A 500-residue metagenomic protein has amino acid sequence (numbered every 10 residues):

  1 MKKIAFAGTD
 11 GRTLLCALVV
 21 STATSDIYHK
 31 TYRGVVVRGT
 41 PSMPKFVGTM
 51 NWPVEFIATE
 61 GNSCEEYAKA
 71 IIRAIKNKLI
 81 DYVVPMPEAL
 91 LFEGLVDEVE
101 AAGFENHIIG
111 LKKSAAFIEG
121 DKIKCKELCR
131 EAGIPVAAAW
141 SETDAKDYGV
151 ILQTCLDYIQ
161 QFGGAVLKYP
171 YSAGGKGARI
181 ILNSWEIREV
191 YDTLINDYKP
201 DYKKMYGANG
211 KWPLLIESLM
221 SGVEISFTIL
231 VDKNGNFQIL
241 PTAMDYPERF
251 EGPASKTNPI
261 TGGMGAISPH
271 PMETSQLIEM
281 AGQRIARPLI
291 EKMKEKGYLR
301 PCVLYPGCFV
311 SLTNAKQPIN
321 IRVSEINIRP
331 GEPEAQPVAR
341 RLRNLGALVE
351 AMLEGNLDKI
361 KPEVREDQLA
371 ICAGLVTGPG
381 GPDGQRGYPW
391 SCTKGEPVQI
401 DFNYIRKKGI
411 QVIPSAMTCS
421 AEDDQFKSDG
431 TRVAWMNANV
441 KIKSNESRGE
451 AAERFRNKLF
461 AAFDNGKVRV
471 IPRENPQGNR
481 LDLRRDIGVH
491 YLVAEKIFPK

Functional and structural regions predicted by a protein language model:
M1-L111: ATP-binding N-terminal substructure of ATP-dependent carboxylate-amine bond-forming enzymes
M1-R38, Y298, L312, E363-D367 (+5 more regions): Preference for protein termini
F6, I118-P213, K233-N234, P271-I290: Active-site nucleotide/adenylate-binding loops and adjacent lid/helix of ATP-dependent enzymes
A132, D157-Q161, P170-A173, P200-K211 (+6 more regions): Solvent-exposed alpha-helices and their adjacent loops that cap or buttress functional pockets in soluble metabolic
R188-Y191, P271-E279, G331-E354, C392-I413: Gly/Ser/Thr-rich active-site loops/lids in small-molecule metabolic enzymes that frequently grip phosphoryl groups
L194-K199, G210-P213, L219-P271, G282-A335: Phosphate-binding core of ATP-grasp and ATP-grasp-like enzymes
E350-K500: Peripheral (often C-terminal) accessory segments that flank ATP-dependent C-N-forming ligase machineries
